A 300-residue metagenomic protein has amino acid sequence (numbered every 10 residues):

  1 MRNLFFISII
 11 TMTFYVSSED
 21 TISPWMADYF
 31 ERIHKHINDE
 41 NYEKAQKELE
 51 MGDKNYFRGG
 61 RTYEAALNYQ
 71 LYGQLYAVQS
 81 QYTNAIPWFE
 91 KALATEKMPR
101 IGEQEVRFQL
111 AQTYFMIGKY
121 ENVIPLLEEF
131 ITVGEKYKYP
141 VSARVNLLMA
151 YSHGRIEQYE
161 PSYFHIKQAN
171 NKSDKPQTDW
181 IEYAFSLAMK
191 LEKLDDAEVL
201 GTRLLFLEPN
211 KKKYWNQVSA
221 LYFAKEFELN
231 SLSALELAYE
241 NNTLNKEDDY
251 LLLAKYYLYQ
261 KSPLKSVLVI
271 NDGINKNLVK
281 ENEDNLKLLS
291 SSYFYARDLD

Functional and structural regions predicted by a protein language model:
I10-E105, P125, R144: N-terminal leader/linker segments that initiate helical-solenoid repeat arrays
E19-S23, D53-R61, L93-P99, E129-K138 (+4 more regions): Solenoid-like repeat scaffolds
T21-E31, R61-Y69, R100-Q109, K138-L147 (+5 more regions): Generic helix N-cap/helix-start motif at coil->alpha-helix transitions
H36, Y76, Y114, H153 (+4 more regions): Residue at a conserved register position within TPR or TPR-like alpha-solenoid repeats
